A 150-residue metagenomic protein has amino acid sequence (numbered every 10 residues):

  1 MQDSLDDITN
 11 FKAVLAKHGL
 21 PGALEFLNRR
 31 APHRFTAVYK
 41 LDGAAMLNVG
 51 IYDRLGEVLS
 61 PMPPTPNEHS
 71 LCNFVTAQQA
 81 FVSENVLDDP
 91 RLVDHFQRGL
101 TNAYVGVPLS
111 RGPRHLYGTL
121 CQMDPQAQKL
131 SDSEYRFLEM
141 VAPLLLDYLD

Functional and structural regions predicted by a protein language model:
M1-P66, M140: Intrinsically disordered, low-complexity terminal regulatory regions
F35, G106, T119: Short hydrophobic/aromatic beta-strand element in the GNAT-like acyltransferase core that lines or flanks the acyl-donor
V58-F81: Acidic/proline- and glycine-rich, intrinsically disordered low-complexity segments that serve as regulatory linkers
V82-N85, G106: PAS and PAS-like sensory modules
V86-A103: Signal-transducing coupling segments at domain and membrane junctions
A103-P113: A short, aliphatic-rich beta-strand micro-motif
P113-D124: Sensory beta-strand/linker motifs that couple input domains to effectors
M123-D150: Juxtadomain coupling helices with adjacent low-complexity linkers
